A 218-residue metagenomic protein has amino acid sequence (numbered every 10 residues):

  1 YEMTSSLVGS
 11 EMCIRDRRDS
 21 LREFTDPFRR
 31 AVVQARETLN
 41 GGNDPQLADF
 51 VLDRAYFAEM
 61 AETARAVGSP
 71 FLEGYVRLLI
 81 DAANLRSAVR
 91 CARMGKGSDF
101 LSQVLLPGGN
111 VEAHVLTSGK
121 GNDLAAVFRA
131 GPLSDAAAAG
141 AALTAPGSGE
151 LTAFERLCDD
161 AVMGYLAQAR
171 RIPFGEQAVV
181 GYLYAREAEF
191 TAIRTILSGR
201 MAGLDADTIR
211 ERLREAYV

Functional and structural regions predicted by a protein language model:
Y1-G9, C13: Single conserved hydrophobic/aromatic residue that forms the stacking wall/gate of nucleotide- or nucleobase-binding
E2-M3, L78, G199: Short alpha-helical segment immediately N-terminal to, or the first helix within, an HTH/HTH-like DNA-binding domain
S5-S6, S98-L106, D207-L213: Short, tandemly repeated low-complexity microdomains enriched for cysteine and small residues
E11-R15, A82-G95, E187-G199, G203: Short coil/turn motifs at helix boundaries and re-entrant loops, enriched in small/polar and proline residues
R15-A169, P173, V180: A contiguous, surface-oriented mixed alpha/beta subdomain in the mid-to-C-terminal portion of proteins that forms
A136-A139, A153-V218: C-terminal functional regions that serve as terminal interaction/effector modules
